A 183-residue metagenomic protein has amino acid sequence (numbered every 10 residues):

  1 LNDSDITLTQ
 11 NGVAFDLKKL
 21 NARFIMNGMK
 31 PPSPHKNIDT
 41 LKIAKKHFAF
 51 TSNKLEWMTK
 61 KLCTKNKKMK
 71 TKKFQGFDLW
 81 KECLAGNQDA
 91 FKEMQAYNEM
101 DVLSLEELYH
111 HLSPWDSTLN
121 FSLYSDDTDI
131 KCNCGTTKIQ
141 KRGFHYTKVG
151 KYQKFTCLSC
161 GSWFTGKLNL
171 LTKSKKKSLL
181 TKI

Functional and structural regions predicted by a protein language model:
L1-L62: Conserved DEDDh/DEDDy metal-dependent 3′-5′ exonuclease domain
L8, K54-S125: Acidic, Mg2+-coordinating catalytic module of metal-dependent nucleases/exonucleases that use a two-metal-ion mechanism
M26, F121, V149-Y152: Active-site-proximal or metal-binding-adjacent scaffold patches in catalytic folds
K30-H35, K65-F74, K141: Short, surface-exposed acidic
S125-D129, K151-Y152: Flanking scaffold residues of small Cys/His-coordinated metal-binding clusters
D129-G135, C157-C160: Short cysteine-rich clusters marking metal-coordination/redox-active sites
G135-F155: Short recognition patches in nucleic-acid-associated and regulatory proteins
L158-I183: Short metal-binding segments enriched for Cys and/or His
